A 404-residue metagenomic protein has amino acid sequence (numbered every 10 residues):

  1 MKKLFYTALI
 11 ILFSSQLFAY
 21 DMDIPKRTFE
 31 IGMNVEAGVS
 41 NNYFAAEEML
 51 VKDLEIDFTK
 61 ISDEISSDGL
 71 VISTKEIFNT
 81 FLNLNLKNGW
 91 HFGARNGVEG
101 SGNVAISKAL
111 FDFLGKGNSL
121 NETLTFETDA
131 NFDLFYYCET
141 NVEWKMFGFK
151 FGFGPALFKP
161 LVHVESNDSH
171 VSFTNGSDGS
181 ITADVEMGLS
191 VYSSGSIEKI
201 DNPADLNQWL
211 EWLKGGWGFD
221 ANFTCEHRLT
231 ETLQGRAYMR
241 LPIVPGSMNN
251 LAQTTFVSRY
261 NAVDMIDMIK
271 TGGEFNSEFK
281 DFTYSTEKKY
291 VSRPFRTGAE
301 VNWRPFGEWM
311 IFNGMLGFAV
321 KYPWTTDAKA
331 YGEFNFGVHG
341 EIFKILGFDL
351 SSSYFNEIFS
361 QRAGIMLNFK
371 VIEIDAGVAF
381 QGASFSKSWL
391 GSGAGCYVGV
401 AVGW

Functional and structural regions predicted by a protein language model:
L4-S15: Sec-dependent N-terminal signal peptides
Y20-F29, L82-H91, W144-F151, H227-G235 (+3 more regions): Short loop/turn motifs that connect adjacent beta-strands in outer-membrane beta-barrel proteins
Y20-L213, N249-S277, A376, G393-Y397: A subset of solvent-exposed loop/turn segments in beta-rich extracellular surface proteins, enriched in glycine
T74-E76, V98, Y136-C138, L157 (+5 more regions): Transmembrane beta-barrel architecture of outer-membrane proteins
S194-W217, A221, F279-R304: Alpha-helix-centered segments that form part of catalytic cores
W212-R228, R236-P245: Long, internal scaffold/assembly segments composed of regular secondary structure
Q234-M239, P245-W404: Outer membrane beta-barrel transmembrane domains
